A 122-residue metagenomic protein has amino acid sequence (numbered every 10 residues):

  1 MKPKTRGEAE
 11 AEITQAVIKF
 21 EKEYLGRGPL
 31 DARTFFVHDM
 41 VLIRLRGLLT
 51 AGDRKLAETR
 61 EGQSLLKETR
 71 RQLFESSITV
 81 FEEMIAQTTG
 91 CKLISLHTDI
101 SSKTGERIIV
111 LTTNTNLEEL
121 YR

Functional and structural regions predicted by a protein language model:
M1-R122: Interaction-mediating elements
